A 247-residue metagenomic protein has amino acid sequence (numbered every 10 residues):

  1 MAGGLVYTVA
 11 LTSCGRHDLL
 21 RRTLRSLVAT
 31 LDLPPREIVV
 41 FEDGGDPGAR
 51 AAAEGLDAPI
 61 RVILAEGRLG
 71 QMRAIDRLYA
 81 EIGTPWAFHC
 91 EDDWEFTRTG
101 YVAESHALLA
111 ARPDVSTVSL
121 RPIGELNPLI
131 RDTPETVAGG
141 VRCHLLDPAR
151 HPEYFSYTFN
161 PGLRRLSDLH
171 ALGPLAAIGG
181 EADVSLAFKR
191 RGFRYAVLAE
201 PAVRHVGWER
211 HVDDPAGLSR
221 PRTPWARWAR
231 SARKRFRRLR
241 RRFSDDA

Functional and structural regions predicted by a protein language model:
V6-T8, E37: Cell-envelope/extracellular polymer assembly enzymes that use nucleotide-activated donors
R16-L31: Short, well-formed alpha-helical segments that are part of the catalytic scaffolds of diverse glycosyltransferases
R22, Y154-Y157, P161-S167, A171-A247: C-terminal catalytic/acceptor-binding lobe
E42-R50: A conserved acidic beta->alpha catalytic loop
E66-I82: Glycine-rich, basic loop-to-helix element that forms the pyrophosphate-binding segment of sugar-nucleotide handling
P85-E95: Short beta-strand-to-loop acidic/aromatic patch adjacent to the donor-nucleotide binding site
T99-T117: Conserved donor-nucleotide/metal-binding helix-loop-beta segment in metal-dependent transferases, i.e., the alpha-helix
V118-D132: Short beta-strand-to-loop element that shapes/binds the nucleotide-sugar donor at the catalytic cleft/hinge
